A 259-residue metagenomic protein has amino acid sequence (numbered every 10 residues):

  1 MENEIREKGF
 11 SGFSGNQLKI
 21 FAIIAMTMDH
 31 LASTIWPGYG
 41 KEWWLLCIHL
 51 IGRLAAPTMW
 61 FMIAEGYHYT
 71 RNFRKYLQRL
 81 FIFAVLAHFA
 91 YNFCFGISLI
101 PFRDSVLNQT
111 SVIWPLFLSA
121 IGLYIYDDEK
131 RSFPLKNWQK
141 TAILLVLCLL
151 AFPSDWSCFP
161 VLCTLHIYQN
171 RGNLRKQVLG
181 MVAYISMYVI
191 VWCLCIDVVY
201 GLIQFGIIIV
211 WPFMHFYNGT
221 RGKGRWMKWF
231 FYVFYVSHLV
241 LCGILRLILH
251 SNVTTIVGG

Functional and structural regions predicted by a protein language model:
M1-G259: Alpha-helical transmembrane segments and their immediate juxtamembrane cytosolic regions
